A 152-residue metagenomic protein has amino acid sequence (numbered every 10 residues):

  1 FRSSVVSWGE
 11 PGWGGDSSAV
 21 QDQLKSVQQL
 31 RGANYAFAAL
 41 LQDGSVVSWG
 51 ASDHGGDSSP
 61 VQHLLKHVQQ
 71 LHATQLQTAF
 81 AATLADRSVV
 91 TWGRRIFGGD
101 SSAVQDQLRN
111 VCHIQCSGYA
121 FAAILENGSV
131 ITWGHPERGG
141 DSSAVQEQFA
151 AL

Functional and structural regions predicted by a protein language model:
F1-S4, N34-S45, L76-S88, G118-S129: Short beta-strand motif characteristic of blades in beta-propeller domains
F1-W8, V68-A82, G140-L152: Intrinsically disordered, low-complexity linker/propeptide segments enriched in Ser/Thr/Gly/Pro and acidic residues
V6, V27, V68, I96 (+3 more regions): Short hydrophobic transmembrane-like helices used for membrane targeting/insertion
V6-Q23, W49-L64, V90-Q107, W133-F149: Short glycine/serine- and acidic-residue-enriched loop/turn motifs that recur at repeat junctions
E10, N34, V47-A51, L76-A79 (+3 more regions): Solvent-exposed, well-ordered amphipathic alpha-helical segments that flank/support binding or catalytic loops
V27-N34, V68-Q77, N110-G118: Repeated scaffold domains used in trafficking and secretory/extracellular systems, primarily beta-propellers
